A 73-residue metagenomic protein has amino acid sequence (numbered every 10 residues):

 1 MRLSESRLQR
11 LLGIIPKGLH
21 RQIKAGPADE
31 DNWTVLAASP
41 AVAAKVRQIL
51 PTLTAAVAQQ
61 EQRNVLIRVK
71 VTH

Functional and structural regions predicted by a protein language model:
M1-S6: Surface-exposed, low-hydrophobicity interaction/linker segments
R10-T34: Short edge beta-strands and adjacent turn/loop segments
R21-I23, Q62-V65: A structural micro-motif
L36-A38: Short hydrophobic/aromatic beta-strand micro-patches that form the beta-sheet surface supporting nucleotide- or nucleic
V42-R63: Short, non-transmembrane amphipathic alpha-helical segments
R63-H73: C-terminal low-complexity, charged extensions that often adopt amphipathic alpha-helices
